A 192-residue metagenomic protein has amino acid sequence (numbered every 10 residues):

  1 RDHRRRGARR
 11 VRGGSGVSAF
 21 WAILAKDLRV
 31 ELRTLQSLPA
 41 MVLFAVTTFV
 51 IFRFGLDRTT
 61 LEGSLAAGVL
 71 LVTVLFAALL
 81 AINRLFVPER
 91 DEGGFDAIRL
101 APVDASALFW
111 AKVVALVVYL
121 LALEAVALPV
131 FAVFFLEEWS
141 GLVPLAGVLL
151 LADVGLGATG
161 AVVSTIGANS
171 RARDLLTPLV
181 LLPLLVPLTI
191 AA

Functional and structural regions predicted by a protein language model:
R1-G14: C-terminal coupling/interaction segments
G16-L38: Aromatic- and glycine-rich beta-strand/loop motifs that create alpha-glucan
L35-L56, L71-V74, L182-A191: Hydrophobic alpha-helical transmembrane segments of multi-pass membrane transport/permease proteins
G55-A66, P129-L150: Membrane-interfacial helix-loop-helix connectors in multipass membrane proteins
A66-I82: Long, hydrophobic alpha-helical segments
L79-R99, K112-V113: Transmembrane helix boundary and interhelical loop/hinge segments in multi-pass membrane proteins
A105-A132: Selective transmembrane-helix segments that form parts of the transport pathway or gating/packing helices in multipass
V148-L182: A structural motif at transmembrane helix-loop-helix junctions in multipass membrane proteins
